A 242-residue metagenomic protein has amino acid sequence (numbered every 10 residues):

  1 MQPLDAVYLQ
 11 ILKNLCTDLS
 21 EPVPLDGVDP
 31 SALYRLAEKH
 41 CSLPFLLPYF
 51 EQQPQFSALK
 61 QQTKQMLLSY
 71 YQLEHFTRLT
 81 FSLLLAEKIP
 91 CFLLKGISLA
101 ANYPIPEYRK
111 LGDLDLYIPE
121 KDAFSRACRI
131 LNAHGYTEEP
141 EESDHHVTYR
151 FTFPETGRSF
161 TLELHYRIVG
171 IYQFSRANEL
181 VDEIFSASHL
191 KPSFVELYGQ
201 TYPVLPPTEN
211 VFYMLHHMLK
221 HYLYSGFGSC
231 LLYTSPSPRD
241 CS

Functional and structural regions predicted by a protein language model:
M1-G112, I118-L232: Conserved NTP-donor binding/palm subdomain of two-metal-ion nucleotidyltransferases/polymerases, i.e., the charged
Y233-S242: Single conserved hydrophobic/aromatic residue that forms the stacking wall/gate of nucleotide- or nucleobase-binding
